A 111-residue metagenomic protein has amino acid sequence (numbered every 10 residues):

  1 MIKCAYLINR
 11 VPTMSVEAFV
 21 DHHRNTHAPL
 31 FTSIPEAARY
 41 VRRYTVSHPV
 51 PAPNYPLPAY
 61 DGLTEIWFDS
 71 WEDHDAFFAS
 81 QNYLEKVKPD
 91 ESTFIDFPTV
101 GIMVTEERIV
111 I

Functional and structural regions predicted by a protein language model:
M1-I111: Macromolecular interaction modules
